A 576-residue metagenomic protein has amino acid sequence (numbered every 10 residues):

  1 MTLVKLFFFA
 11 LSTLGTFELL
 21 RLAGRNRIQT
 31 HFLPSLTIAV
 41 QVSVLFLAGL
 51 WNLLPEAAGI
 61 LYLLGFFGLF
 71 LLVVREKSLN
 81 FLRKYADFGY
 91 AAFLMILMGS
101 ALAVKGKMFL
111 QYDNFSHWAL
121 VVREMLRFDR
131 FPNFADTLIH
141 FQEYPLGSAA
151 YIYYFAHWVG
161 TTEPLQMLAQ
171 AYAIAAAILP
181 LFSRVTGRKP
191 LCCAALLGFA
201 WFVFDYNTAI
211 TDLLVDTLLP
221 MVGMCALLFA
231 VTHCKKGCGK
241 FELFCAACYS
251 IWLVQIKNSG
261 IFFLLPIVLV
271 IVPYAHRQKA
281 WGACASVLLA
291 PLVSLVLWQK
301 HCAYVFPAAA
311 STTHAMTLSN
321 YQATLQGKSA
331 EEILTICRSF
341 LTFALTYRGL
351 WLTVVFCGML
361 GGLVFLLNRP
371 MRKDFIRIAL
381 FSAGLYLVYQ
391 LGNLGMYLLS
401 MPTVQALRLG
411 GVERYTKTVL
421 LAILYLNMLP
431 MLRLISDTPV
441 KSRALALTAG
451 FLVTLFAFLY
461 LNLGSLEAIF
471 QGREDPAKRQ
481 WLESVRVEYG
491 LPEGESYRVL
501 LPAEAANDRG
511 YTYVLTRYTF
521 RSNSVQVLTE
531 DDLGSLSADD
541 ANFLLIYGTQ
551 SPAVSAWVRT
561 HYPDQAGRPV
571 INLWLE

Functional and structural regions predicted by a protein language model:
M1-R83: Membrane-embedded, hydrophobic transmembrane alpha-helices
S43-G49, F241-N258, F263-L269: Membrane-interface alpha helices of multi-pass inner-membrane proteins
F70-K84, F263-L289, F365: Perimembrane helix-loop-helix junctions
S100, K105-F109, Y151, P273-V364: Membrane-lumen/periplasm interface segments of specific transmembrane helices in polyprenyl phosphate-linked
K107-V121, R127-Y151: Extracytoplasmic catalytic/substrate-binding loops of multi-pass membrane glycan-assembly enzymes
R123, V215-G223, F262, T403-R433: Hydrophobic/aromatic-rich transmembrane helices and adjacent perimembrane loops
G239-S250, V268, G282-L292, M431-G464: Signature aromatic-anchored transmembrane alpha helix within multi-pass, membrane-resident enzymes that catalyze glycan
L452-T512, Y518: Membrane-embedded, lumen/periplasm-facing catalytic core of multi-pass transferases that use lipid-linked donors
